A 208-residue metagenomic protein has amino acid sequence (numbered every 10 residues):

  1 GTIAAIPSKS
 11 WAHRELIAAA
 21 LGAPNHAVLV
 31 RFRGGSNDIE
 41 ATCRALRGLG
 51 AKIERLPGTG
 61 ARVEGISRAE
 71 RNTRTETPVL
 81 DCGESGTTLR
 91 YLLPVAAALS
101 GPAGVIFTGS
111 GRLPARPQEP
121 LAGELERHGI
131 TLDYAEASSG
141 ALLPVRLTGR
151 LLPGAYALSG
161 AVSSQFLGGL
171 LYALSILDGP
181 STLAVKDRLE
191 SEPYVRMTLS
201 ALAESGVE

Functional and structural regions predicted by a protein language model:
G1-E208: Structural preference for solvent-exposed beta-strand-turn elements and adjacent flexible terminal/loop segments within
